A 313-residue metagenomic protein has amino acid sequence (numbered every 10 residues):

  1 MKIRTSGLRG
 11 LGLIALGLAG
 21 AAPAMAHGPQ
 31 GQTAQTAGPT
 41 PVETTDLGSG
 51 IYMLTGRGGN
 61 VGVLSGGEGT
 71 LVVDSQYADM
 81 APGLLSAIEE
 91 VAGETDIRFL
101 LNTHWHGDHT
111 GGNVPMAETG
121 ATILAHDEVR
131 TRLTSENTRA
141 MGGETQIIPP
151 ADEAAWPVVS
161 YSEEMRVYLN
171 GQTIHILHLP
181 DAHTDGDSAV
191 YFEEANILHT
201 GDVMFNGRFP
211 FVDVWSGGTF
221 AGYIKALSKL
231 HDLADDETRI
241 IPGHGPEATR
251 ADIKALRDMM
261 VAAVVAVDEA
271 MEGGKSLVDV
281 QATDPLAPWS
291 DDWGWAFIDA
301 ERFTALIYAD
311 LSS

Functional and structural regions predicted by a protein language model:
K2-G12: Bacterial N-terminal signal peptides that target proteins for export
L11-E68: Zn-dependent metallo-beta-lactamase
H27-A34, D232-D236, P246-S313: Accessory terminal helices/loops
E43-E90, V190-F192, I197-T200: Conserved beta-strand hairpin/beta-sheet module of binuclear metal-dependent hydrolase folds, prominently
G50, L64, D74, I88 (+10 more regions): Divalent metal-coordination and catalytic microenvironments
G58-V61, T70-V72, Y77-M80, H104-T110 (+9 more regions): Solvent-exposed loop/turn segments at secondary-structure junctions within structured extracellular/periplasmic domains
G69-T70, Y77-D79, R166, T173-A263: Metallo-beta-lactamase
E90-R166, D185: Active-site HxH/HxHxD metal-binding segment of metal-dependent hydrolases
